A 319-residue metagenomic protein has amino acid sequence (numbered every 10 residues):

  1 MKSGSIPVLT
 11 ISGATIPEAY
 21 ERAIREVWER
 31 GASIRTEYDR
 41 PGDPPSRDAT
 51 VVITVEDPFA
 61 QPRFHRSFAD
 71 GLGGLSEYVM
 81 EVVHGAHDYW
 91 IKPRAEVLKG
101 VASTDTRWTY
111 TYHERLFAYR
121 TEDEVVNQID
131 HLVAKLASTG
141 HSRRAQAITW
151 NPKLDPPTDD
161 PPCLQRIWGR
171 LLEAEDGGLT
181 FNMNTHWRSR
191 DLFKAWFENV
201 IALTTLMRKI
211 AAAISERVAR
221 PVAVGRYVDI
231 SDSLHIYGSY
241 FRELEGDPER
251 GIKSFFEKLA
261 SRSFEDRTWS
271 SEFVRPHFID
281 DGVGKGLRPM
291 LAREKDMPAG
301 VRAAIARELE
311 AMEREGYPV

Functional and structural regions predicted by a protein language model:
M1-V319: Terminal, non-catalytic protein-protein interaction segments that mediate quaternary/complex assembly
